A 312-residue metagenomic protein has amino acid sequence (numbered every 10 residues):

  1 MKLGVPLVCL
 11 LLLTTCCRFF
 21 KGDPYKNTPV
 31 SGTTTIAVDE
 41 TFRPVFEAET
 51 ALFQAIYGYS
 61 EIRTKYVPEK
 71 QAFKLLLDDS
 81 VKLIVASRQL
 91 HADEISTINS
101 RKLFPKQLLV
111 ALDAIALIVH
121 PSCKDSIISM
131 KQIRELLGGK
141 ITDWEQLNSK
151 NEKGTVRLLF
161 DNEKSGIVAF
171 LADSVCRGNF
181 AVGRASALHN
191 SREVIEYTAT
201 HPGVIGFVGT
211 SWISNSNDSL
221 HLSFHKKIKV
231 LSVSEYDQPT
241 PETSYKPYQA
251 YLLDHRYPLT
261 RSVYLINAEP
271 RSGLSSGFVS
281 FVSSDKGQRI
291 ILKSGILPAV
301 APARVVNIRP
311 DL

Functional and structural regions predicted by a protein language model:
M1-T15: Sec-dependent bacterial lipoprotein signal peptides
C17-G58, I62-K65, E69-K70, K74-L75 (+2 more regions): Exported/periplasmic ABC-transporter solute-binding proteins
K70-R101, S216: Pocket-flanking alpha-helical
T97-V110, S126: Signal peptide-directed extracytoplasmic domains
